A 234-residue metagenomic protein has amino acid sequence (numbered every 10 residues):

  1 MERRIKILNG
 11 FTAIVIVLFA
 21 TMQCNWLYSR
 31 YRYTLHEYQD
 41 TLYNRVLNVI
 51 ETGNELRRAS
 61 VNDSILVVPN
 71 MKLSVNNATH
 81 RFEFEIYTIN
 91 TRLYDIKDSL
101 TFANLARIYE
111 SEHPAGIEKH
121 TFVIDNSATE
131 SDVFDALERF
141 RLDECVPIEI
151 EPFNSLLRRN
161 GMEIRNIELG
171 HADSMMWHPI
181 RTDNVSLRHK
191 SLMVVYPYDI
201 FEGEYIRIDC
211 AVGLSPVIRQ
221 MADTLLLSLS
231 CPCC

Functional and structural regions predicted by a protein language model:
M1-K6, I208-S215: N-terminal positive-inside, membrane-proximal cytosolic segments immediately preceding the first
R3-N25: Extreme N-terminal signal-anchor transmembrane helix of membrane signaling/transducer proteins, especially in bacteria
K6, I16, Y31, L35 (+1 more regions): Generic alpha-helical structural element
G10-A13, Q23, Y38, E149 (+2 more regions): Alpha-helical structural motif
V17-L18, S230-C234: Hydrophobic alpha-helical transmembrane segments of multi-pass inner-membrane transport and secretion
A20-Y38: N-terminal membrane-insertion alpha helix
H36-G213: The feature marks either
A211-L229: Membrane-interface helix-start motif
